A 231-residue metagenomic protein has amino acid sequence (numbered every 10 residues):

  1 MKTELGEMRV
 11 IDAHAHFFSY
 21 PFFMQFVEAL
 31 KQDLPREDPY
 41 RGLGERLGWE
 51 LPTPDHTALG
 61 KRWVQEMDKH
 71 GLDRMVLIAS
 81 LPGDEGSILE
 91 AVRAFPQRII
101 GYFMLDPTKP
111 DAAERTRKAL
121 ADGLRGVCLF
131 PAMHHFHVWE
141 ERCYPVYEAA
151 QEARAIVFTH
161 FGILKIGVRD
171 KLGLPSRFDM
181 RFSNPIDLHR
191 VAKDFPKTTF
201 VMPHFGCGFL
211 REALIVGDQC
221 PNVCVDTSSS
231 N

Functional and structural regions predicted by a protein language model:
M1-Y144, A149, A153, R211: Mid-domain alpha/beta scaffold segments of enzyme catalytic cores
R125-G126, W139-N231: Catalytic pocket-lining loop regions of alpha/beta-barrel enzymes, especially the amidohydrolase/enolase/GH5 lineages
